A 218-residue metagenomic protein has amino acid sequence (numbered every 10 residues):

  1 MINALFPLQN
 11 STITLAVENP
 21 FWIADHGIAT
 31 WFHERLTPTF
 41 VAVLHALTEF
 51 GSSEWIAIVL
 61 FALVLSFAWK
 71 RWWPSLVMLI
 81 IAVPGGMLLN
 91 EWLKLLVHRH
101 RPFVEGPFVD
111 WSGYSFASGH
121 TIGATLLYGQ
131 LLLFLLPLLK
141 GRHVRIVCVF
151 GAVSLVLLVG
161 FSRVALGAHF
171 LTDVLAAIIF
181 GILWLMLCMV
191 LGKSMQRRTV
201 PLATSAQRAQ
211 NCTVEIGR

Functional and structural regions predicted by a protein language model:
M1-W55, L95-V109: N-terminal transmembrane-helix/juxtamembrane module of multi-pass inner/ER membrane proteins
P7, S11, P84-W92, Q130 (+3 more regions): Transmembrane alpha-helix boundary/anchor motif
N10, E91-R101, L158-H169: C-terminal ends of transmembrane alpha-helices and the immediately adjacent extracellular/lumenal or cytosolic loop
V17-E18, S52, K70, V97-H98 (+2 more regions): Short helix-capping/hinge motifs at transmembrane helix termini and TM-loop junctions
I23, W69-R142: Membrane-interface loops
T30, M78-V83, A177-I178: Alpha-helical transmembrane segments of multi-pass membrane proteins, especially transporters and channels
E49-K70, L127-L131, L135: Hydrophobic alpha-helical transmembrane segments
P107-R218: Membrane-embedded catalytic cores of phosphoryl/pyrophosphoryl-handling enzymes
